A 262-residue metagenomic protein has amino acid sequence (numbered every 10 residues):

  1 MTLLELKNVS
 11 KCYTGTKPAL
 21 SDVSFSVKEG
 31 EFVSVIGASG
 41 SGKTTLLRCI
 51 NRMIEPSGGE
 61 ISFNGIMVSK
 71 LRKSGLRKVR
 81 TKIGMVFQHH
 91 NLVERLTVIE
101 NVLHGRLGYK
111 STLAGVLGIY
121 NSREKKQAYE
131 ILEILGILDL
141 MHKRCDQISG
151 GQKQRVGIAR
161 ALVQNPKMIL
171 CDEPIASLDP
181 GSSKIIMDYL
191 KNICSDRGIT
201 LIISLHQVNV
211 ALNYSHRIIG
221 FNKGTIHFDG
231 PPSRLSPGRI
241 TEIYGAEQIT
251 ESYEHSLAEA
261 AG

Functional and structural regions predicted by a protein language model:
I36-A38: The feature captures the beta-strand-to-loop junction immediately N-terminal to the Walker
N51: Helix-to-loop junction immediately C-terminal to a conserved catalytic motif
M67, K110, A114-D139: Conserved ABC ATPase "signature" region
R144-I148, Q152: Conserved ABC ATPase signature
N165: Conserved catalytic motifs of ABC-family nucleotide-binding domains
I169-D172: Catalytic Walker B motif of ABC-type/P-loop ATPase nucleotide-binding domains
P180-S182: Helix N-cap at the start of a conserved alpha-helix in ABC-type nucleotide-binding domains
